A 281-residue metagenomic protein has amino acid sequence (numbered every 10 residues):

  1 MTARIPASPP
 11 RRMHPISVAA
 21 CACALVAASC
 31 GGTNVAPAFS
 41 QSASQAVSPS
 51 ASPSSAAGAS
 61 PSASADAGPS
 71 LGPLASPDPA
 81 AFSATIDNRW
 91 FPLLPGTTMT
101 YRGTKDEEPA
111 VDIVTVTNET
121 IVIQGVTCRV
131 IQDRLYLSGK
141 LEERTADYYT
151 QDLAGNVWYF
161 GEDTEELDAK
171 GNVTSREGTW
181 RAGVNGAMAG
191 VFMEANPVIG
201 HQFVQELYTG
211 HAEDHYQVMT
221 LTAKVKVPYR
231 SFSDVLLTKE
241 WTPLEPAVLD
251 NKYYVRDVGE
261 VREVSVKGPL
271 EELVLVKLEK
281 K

Functional and structural regions predicted by a protein language model:
T2-A3, G58: Long, terminal "pre-/pro-" and other extracytoplasmic accessory regions that lie outside the mature folded/catalytic
A3-A20: Bacterial N-terminal signal peptides that target proteins for export
V26-S29: C-terminal motif of bacterial Sec signal peptides marking the signal peptidase cleavage site
G31-S62: Short, low-complexity, disordered segments immediately C-terminal to signal peptides in bacterial exported proteins
F39, P61-K281: Conserved functional acidic sites
